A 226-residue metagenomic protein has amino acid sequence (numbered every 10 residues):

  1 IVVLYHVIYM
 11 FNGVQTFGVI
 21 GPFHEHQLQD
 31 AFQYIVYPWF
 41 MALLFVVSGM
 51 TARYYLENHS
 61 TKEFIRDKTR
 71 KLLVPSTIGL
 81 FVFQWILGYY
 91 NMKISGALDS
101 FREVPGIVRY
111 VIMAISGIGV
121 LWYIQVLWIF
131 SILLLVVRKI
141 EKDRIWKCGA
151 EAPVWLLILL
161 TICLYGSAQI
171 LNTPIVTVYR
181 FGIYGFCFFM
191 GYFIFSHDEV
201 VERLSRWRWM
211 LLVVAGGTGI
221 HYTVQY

Functional and structural regions predicted by a protein language model:
I1-Y226: Alpha-helical transmembrane segments and their immediate juxtamembrane cytosolic regions
